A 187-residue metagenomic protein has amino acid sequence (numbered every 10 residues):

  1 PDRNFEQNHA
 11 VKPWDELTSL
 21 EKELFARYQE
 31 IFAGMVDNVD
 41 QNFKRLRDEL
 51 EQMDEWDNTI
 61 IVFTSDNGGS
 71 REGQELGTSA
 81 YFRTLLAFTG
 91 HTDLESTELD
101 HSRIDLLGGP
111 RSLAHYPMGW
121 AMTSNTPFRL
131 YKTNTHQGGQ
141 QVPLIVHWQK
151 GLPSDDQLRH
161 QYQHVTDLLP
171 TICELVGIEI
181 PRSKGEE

Functional and structural regions predicted by a protein language model:
P1-T166, C173-E186: Active-site-proximal cap/lid insertion segments
